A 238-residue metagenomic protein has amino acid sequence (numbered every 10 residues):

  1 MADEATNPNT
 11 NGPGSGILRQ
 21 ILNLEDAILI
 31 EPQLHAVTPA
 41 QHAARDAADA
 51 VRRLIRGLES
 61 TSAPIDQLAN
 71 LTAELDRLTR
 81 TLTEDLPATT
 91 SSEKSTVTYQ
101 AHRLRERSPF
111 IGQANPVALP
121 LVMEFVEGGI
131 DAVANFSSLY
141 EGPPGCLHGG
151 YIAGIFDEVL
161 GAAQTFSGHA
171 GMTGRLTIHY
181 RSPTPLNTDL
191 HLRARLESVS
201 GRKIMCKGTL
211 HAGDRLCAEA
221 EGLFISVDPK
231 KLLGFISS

Functional and structural regions predicted by a protein language model:
A2-E93, T184-L186, E197-S238: HotDog/MaoC-like acyl-thioester-processing domains
I65-E141: Long amphipathic N-terminal alpha/beta scaffold segment
E127-G129, L147-A170: Active-site helix/loop of acyl-thioester processing domains in fatty-acid/polyketide metabolism, spanning hotdog-fold
P144-G145, G149, P183: Alpha-helix N-cap/helix-initiation motif
G171-R175: Short, structured beta-strand/loop micro-motifs enriched in basic residues and often containing a Trp
